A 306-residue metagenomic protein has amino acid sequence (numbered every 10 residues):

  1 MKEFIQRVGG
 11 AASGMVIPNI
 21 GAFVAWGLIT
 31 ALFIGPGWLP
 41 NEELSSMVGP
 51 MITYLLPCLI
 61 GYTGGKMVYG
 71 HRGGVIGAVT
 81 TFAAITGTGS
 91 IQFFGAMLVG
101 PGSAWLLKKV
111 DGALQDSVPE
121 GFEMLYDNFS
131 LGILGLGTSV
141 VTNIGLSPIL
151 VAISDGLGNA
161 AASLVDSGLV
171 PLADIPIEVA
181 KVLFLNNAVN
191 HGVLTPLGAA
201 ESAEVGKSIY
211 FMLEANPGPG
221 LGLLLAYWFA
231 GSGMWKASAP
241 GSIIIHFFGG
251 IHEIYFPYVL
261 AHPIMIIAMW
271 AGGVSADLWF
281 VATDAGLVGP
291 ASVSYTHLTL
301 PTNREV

Functional and structural regions predicted by a protein language model:
K2-Y126, V259-P290: Early transmembrane hairpin of solute transport permeases
I17-A25, P57, G61, S130-T138 (+1 more regions): Hydrophobic alpha-helical transmembrane segments of multipass membrane transporters and ion channels, focusing on
W38-E43, P148-A160, A291-Y295: Membrane-interface helix termini and inter-helical loops of multi-pass transporters
T63, A83, V140-V141, V179 (+4 more regions): Alpha-helical transmembrane segments of multipass membrane proteins
S139, N143-F247: Generic multipass alpha-helical transmembrane bundles of integral membrane proteins
V205-F211, L223-G286, L298: Hydrophobic alpha-helical bundle architecture
T296-T302: Conserved small/polar residues in nucleotide/adenosyl-binding loops
